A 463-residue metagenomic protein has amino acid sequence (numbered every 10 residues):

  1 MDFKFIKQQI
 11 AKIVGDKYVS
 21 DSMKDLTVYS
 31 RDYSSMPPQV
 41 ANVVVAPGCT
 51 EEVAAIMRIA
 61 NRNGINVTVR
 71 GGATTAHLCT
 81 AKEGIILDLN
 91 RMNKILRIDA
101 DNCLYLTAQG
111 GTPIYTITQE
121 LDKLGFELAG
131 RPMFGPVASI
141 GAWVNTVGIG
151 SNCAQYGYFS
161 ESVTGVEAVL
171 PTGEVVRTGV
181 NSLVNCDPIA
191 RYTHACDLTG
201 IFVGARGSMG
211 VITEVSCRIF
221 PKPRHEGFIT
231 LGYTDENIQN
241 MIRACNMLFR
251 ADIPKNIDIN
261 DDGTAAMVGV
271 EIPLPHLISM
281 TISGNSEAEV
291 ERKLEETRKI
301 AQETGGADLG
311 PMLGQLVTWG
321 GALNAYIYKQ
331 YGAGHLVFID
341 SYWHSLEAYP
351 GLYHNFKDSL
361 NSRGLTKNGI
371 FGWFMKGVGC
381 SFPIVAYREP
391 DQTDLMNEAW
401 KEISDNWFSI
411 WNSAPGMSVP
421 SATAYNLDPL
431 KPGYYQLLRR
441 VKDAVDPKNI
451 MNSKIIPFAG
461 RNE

Functional and structural regions predicted by a protein language model:
F3-F5, E52-A55, T116, E236-R243 (+3 more regions): Short, conserved charged micro-motifs
I6, I10, A60, R243-L248 (+3 more regions): Short amphipathic alpha-helices in soluble, non-transmembrane regions that often serve as interface/regulatory elements
V19-M23, V45-P47, V67-G71, L78 (+9 more regions): General beta-strand structural signal in soluble alpha/beta enzymes
K24-L26, S30-M92, A108: Glycine-rich N-terminal segment of FAD-binding domains in flavoprotein oxidoreductases, spanning the beta-loop-helix
S35, Q39-V40, I65, T80-G84 (+2 more regions): Conserved glycine-rich FAD pyrophosphate-binding loop
G48, T230-E236, M280-S286, I339-E347 (+1 more regions): Short beta-strand-to-loop capping motifs
L96-I98, G110, Y115-A244: FAD-binding subdomain of flavoenzyme oxidoreductases
E271-G305: A conserved active-site cap/scaffold subdomain adjacent to cofactor or substrate pockets
